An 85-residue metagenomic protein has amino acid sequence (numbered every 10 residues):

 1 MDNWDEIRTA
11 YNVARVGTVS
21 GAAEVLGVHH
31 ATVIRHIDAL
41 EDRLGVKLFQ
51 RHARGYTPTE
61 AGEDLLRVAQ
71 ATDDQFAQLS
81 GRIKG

Functional and structural regions predicted by a protein language model:
W4, H30-A31: The DNA-contacting recognition helix of HTH DNA-binding domains and analogous helical DNA-recognition elements
E6-V13, L65: Short alpha-helical "packing" element that flanks the helix-turn-helix/winged-helix DNA-binding module
N12-G27: Short helix-boundary/capping micro-motifs
T18-V19, I37, R51: Helix-turn-helix DNA-binding elements, focusing on the entry/boundary residues of the two helices that contact DNA
E24-V25, D42, E63: Alpha-helical residues within the helix-turn-helix
H29, H36-A39: Residues within the DNA-recognition helix of helix-turn-helix
E41-P58: A short LG(V/I)-centered, amphipathic sequence patch enriched for acidic residue(s) preceding the LG motif
R54-Y56, E63, D74-G85: Short helix-loop hinge/linker segments at domain boundaries
